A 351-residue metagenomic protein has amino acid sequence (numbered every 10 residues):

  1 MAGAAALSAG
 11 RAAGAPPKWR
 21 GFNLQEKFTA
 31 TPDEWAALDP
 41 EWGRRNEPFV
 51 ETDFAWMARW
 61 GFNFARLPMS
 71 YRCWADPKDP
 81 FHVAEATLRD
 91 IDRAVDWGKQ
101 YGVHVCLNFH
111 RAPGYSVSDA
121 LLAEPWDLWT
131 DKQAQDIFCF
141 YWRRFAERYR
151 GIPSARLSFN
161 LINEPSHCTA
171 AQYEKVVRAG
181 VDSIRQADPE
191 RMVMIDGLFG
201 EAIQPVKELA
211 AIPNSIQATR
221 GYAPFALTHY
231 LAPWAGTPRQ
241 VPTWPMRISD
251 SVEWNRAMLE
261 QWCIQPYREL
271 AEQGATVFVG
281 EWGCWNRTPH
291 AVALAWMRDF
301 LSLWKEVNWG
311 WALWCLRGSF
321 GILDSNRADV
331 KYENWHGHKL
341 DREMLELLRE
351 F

Functional and structural regions predicted by a protein language model:
M1-G14: N-terminal export signals
P17-E26: Mature N-terminal segment immediately following signal peptide/propeptide cleavage in secreted/periplasmic
K18, D119, A123, L128-E253 (+2 more regions): Active-site region of glycoside hydrolase catalytic domains
Q25-F49, K78-V83, A123, D127-K132 (+2 more regions): Acidic/histidine-rich helix-loop elements that form or flank divalent-metal/phosphate-binding sites at the catalytic
W42-A58, F138, W262-P266, M297: Short, acidic/polar
F49-G114, V176-V177, V181-D188, A293-W304: Aromatic-lined substrate-binding rim segments of carbohydrate-active enzymes
P68-Y71, F109-S116, G197-F199, A312-G321: Short, solvent-exposed turn/loop segments enriched in Gly/Ser/Thr/Pro and often Arg
P289-F351: Aromatic-rich peripheral "rim/lid" segments of glycoside hydrolase catalytic domains that contact and position glycan
